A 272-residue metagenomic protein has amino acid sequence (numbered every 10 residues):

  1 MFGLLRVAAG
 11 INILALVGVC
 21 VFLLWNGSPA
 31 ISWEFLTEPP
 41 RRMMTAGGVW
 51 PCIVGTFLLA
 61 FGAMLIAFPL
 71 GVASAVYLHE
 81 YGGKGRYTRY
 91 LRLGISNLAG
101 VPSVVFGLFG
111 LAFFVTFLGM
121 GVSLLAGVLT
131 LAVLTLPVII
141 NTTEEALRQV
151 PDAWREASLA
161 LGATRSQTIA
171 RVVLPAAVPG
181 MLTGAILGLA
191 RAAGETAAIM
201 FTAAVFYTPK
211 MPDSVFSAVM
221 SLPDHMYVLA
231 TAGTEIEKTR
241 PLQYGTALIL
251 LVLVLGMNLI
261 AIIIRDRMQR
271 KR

Functional and structural regions predicted by a protein language model:
F2-G3, L70-G110, V138-E145, K271: Cytoplasmic-entry segments and transmembrane alpha-helices of multi-pass inner-membrane transporters
F2-V7, F22-A63, K84, V228-P241: Periplasmic/extracellular loop-to-transmembrane helix junction in inner-membrane transport proteins
L14, T56, A60, M64-V76 (+7 more regions): Hydrophobic positions within alpha-helical transmembrane segments of bacterial inner-membrane proteins
R41-M43, G47, I199-L251: Interhelical loop and adjacent transmembrane-helix boundary motif in polytopic membrane transport permeases
M64, T142, R165-A203: Transmembrane alpha-helices
S96-V133: Generic hydrophobic transmembrane alpha-helix motif, especially the helices
P102, L161-G162, P175: Glycine/proline-centered hinge or cleavage motifs at structural transition points of membrane proteins
E144-R148, L159, I186, V228-R272: C-terminal transmembrane helix and the adjacent membrane-cytosol boundary/short C-terminal tail of inner/organellar
